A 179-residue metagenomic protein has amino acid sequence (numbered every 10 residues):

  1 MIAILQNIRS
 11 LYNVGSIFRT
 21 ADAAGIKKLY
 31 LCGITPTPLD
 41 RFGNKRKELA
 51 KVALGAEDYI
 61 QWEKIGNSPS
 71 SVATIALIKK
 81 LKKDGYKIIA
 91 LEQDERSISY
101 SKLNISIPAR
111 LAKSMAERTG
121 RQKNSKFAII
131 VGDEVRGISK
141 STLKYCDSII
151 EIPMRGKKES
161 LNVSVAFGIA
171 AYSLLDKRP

Functional and structural regions predicted by a protein language model:
M1-D94: RNA substrate-binding interface of SAM-dependent RNA methyltransferases
Y12-N13, I98, I138, L161: Residues that form or flank phosphate/diphosphate-binding pockets in enzymes that use nucleotide phosphates
S16-I17, G43, S101-L103, S141-K144 (+1 more regions): Short amphipathic alpha-helical segments
I34-P36, E134-V135, M154-K158: Short, acidic/turn-prone active-site loops that include or flank metal/cofactor- and phosphate-binding residues
S68, K83, L103-I105, S114 (+1 more regions): N-terminal cationic leader/targeting segments used for protein routing and processing
V72, P108-R121: Short Gly/Ser/Thr- and charged-rich N-terminal loops/segments that act as flexible capping/hinge elements
D94-I107, K123-T142, D147-I150: Active-site/ligand-binding-proximal alpha/beta "capping" segment
K140-P179: Structured adenosyl-cofactor binding patch, chiefly the S-adenosyl-L-methionine
